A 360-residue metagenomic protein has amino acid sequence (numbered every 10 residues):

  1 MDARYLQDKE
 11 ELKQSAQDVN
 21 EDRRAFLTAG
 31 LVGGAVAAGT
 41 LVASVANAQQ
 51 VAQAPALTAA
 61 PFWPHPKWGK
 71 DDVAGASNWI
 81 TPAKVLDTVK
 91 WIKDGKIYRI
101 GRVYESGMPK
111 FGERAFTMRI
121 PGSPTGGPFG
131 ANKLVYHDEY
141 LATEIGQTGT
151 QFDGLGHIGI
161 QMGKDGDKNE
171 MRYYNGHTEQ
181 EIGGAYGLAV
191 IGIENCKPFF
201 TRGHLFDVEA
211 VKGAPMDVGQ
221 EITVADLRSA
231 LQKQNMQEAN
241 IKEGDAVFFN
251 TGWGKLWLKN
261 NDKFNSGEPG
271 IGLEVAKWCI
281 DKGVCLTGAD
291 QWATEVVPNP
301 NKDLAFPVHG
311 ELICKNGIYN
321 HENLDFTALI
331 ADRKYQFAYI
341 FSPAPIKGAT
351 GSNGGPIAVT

Functional and structural regions predicted by a protein language model:
M1-A25: N-terminal secretory signal peptides
L12-N20, G34, Q50-T360: Active-/binding-site microenvironments in catalytic and ligand-binding cores
D22-G33, A37: N-terminal export leaders
A46-A48: Boundary at the C-terminal end of the N-terminal hydrophobic targeting segment
